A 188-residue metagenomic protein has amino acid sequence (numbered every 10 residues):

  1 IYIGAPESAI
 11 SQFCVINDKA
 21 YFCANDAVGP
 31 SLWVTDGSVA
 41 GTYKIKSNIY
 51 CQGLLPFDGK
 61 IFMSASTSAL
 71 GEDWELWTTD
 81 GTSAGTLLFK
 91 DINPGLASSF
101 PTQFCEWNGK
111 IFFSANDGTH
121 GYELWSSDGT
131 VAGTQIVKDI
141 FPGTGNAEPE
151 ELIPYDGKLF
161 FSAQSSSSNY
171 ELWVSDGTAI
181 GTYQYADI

Functional and structural regions predicted by a protein language model:
I1-I188: Feature 14080 marks short, conserved micro-sites in well-ordered regions that are central to protein function
